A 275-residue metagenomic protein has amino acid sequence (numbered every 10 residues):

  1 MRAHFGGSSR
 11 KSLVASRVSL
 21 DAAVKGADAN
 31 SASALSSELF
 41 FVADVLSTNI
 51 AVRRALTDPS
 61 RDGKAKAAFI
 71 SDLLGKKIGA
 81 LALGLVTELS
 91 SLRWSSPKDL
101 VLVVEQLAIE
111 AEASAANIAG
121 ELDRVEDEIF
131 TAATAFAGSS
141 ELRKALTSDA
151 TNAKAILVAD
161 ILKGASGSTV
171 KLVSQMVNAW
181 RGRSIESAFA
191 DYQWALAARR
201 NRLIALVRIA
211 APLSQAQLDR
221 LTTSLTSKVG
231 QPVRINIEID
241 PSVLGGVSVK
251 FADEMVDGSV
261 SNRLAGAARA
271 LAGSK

Functional and structural regions predicted by a protein language model:
M1-L244, S248-K250, E254, S259-K275: Elongated, mostly alpha-helical coiled-coil "stalk/stator" tethers of large membrane protein machines
